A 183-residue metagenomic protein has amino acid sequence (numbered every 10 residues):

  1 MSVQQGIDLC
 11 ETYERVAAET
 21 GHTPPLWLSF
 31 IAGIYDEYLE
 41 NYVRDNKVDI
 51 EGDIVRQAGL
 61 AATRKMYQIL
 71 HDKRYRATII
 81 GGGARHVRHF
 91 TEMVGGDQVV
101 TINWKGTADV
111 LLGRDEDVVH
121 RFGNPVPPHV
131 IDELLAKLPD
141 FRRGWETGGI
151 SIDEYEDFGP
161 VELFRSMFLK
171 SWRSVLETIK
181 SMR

Functional and structural regions predicted by a protein language model:
M1-R121: Catalytic alpha/beta core domains of metabolic enzymes, predominantly
V119-R183: C-terminal extensions of enzymes
